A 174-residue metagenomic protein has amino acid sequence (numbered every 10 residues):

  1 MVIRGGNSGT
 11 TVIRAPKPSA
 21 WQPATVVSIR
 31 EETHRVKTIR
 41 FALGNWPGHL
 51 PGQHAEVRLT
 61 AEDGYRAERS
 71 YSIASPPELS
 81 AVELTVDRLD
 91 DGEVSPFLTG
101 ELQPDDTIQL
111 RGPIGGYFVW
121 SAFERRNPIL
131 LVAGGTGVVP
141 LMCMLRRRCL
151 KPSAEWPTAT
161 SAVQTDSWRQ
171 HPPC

Functional and structural regions predicted by a protein language model:
V2-V12, P16-S19, D91-C174: FNR/FR-type flavoprotein reductase catalytic core
R4-T107: Ferredoxin-reductase
